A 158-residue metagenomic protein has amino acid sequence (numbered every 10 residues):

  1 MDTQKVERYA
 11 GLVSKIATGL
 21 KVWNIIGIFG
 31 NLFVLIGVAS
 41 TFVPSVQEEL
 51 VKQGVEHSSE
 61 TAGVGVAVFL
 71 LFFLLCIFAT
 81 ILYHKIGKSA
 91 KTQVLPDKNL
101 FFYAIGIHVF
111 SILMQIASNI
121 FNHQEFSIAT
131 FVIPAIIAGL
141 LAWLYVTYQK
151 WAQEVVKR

Functional and structural regions predicted by a protein language model:
M1-T41, A62: Cytosolic juxtamembrane helix and N-cap/initiation of the first transmembrane helix
T3-A10, T80-K98, A138-R158: Cytosolic juxtamembrane helix at the C-terminal end of the final transmembrane segment
G30, V34, L75-A79, S111-M114 (+2 more regions): Alpha-helical transmembrane segments of multipass membrane proteins
A39-E49, K88-T92, I120-S127, V146-Q153: Transmembrane helix-loop junctions in multipass membrane proteins, especially transporters and channels
V43-A62: Perimembrane loop-to-helix junctions flanking transmembrane segments
S58-F78: A loop-to-helix transmembrane entry motif
L100-I107: Central hydrophobic cores of alpha-helical transmembrane segments in multi-pass integral membrane proteins
I107-K150: Alpha-helical membrane-associated segments of multi-pass integral membrane proteins
